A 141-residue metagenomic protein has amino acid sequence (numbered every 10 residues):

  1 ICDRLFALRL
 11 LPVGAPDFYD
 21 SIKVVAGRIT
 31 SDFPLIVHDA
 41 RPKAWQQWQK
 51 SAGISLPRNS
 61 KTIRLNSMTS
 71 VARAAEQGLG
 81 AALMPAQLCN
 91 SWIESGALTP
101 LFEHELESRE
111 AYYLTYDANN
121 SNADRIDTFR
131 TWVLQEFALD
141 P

Functional and structural regions predicted by a protein language model:
I1-L79, M84-R109, E136-P141: C-terminal regulatory
H104-P141: A late-sequence structural motif
